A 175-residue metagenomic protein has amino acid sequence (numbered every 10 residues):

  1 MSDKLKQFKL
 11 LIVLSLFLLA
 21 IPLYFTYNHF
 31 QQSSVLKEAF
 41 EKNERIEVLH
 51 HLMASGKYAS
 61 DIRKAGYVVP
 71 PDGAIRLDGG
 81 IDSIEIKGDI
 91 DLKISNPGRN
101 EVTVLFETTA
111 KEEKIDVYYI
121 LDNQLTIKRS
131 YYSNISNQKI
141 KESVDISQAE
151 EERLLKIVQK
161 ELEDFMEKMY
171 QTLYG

Functional and structural regions predicted by a protein language model:
M1-Q7: Short, Lys/Arg-rich N-terminal segment immediately upstream of the first membrane anchor
F8, S34, N43, G56-K57 (+6 more regions): Short, flexible coil/linker elements and helix-boundary hinge sites characteristic of intrinsically disordered
K9-N28: Hydrophobic membrane-insertion alpha-helices, especially the h-region of bacterial N-terminal signal peptides
L10, Q32-V35, L121: Intrinsic structural disorder/low-complexity segments
P22-L105: N-terminal export/targeting and maturation segments
A74, D78-G175: Extracytoplasmic electrostatic interaction patches
